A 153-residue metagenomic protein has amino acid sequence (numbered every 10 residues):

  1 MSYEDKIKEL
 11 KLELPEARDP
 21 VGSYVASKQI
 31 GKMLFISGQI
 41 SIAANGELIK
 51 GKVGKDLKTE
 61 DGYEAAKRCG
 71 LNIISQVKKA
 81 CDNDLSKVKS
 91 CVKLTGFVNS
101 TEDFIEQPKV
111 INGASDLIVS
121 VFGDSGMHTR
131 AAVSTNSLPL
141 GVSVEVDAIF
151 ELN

Functional and structural regions predicted by a protein language model:
M1-N153: Short, polar/acidic, helix-capping and beta-turn segments at strand->helix junctions that line the mouths
